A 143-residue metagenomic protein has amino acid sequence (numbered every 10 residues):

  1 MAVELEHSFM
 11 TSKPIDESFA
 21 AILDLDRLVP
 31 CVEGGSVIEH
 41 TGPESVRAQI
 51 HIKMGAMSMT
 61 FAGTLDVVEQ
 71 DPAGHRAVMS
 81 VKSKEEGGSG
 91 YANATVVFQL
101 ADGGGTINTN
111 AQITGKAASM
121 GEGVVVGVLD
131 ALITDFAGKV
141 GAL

Functional and structural regions predicted by a protein language model:
M1, H40, G55-M59, G88-A92 (+1 more regions): A generic structural micro-feature
M1-S45, G55: Hydrophobic ligand-binding cavity/cleft-lining segments
A2-M10, S45-R47, T60-A62, R76 (+2 more regions): Intrinsic-disorder/low-complexity, polar/charged segments enriched in Ser/Thr/Lys/Arg/Asp/Glu/Gln
S8-M10, K53, D66, V97-Q99 (+1 more regions): Generic structural detector for well-ordered beta-strands
E39-S83: Glycine-rich portal/gate segments that line the openings of hydrophobic small-molecule binding cavities
E69, V78, K82-V128: Beta-strand/loop substructures that line and gate deep hydrophobic ligand-binding cavities in soluble
D135: A contiguous pocket-lining binding segment that forms or flanks enzyme active sites
G138-L143: Short, highly charged C-terminal tails/helix-capping segments
